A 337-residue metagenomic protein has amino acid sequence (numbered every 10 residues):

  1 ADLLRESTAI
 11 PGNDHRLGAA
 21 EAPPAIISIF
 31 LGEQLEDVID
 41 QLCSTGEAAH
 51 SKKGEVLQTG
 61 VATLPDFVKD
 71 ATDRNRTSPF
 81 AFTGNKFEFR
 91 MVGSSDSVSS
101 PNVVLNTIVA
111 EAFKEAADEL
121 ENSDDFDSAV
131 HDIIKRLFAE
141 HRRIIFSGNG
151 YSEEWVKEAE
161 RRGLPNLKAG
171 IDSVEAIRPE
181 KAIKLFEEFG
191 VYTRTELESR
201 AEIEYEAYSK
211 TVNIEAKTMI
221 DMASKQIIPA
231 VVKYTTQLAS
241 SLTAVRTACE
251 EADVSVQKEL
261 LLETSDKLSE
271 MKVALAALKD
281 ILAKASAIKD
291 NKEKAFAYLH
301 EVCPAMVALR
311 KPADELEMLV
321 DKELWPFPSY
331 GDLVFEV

Functional and structural regions predicted by a protein language model:
A1-I203: Active-site capping/gating regions of soluble enzymes
A139-V337: C-terminal amphipathic alpha-helical interaction region
